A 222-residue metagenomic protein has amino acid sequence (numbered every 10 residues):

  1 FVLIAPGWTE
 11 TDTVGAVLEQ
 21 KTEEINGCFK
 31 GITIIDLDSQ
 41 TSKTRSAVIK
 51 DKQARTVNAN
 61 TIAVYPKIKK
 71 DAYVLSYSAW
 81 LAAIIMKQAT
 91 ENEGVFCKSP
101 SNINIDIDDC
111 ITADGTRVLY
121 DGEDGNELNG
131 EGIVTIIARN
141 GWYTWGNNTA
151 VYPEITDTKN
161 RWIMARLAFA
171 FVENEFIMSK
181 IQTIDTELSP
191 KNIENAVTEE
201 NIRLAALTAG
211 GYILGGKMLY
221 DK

Functional and structural regions predicted by a protein language model:
F1-M178, Y220: A glycine- and small-residue-enriched flexible loop/hinge signal that marks low-structured segments
T158-D221: Acidic, low-complexity glycine/serine/threonine-rich segments
